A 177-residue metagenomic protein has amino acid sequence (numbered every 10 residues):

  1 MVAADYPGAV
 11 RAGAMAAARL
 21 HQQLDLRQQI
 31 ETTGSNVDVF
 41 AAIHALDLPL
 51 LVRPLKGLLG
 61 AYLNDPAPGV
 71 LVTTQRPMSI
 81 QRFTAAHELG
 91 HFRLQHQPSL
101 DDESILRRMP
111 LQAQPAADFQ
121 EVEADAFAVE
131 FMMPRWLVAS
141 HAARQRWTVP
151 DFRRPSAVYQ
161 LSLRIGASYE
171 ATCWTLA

Functional and structural regions predicted by a protein language model:
M1-A177: Active-site hotspot residues in diverse enzymes, especially metal/ion-binding acidic/histidine motifs
